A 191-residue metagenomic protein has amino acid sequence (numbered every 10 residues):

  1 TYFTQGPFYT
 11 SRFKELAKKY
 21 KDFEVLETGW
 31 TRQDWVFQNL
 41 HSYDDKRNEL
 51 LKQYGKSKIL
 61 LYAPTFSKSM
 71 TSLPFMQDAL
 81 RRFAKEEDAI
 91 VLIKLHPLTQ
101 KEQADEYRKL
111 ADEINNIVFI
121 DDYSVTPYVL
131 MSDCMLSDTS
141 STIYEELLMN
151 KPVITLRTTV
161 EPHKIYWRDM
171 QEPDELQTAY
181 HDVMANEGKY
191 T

Functional and structural regions predicted by a protein language model:
T1-L40: Active-site and donor-binding regions of nucleotide-sugar-utilizing enzymes
T1-Y2, T10, I114, S132 (+1 more regions): Short, well-ordered alpha-helix to beta-strand connector turns
F3, L26-T28, L92, V118 (+3 more regions): Hydrophobic/aromatic beta-strand patches that form the interior of the parallel beta-sheet core in alpha/beta enzyme
K21-F23, A89, N150-K151: A short helix->loop->beta-strand "cap" motif at the edges of active sites that frequently abuts
L26-R108, M170: Conserved catalytic-core segment of nucleotide-activated headgroup transferases in glycan assembly
D105-D121: Nucleotide-activated donor-binding/catalytic signature segment of Leloir-type glycosyltransferases, i.e., the conserved
D122-I165: A donor-sugar binding/catalytic signature common to diverse glycosyltransferases and related nucleotide-sugar
I165-T191: Leloir-type glycosyltransferase catalytic cores
